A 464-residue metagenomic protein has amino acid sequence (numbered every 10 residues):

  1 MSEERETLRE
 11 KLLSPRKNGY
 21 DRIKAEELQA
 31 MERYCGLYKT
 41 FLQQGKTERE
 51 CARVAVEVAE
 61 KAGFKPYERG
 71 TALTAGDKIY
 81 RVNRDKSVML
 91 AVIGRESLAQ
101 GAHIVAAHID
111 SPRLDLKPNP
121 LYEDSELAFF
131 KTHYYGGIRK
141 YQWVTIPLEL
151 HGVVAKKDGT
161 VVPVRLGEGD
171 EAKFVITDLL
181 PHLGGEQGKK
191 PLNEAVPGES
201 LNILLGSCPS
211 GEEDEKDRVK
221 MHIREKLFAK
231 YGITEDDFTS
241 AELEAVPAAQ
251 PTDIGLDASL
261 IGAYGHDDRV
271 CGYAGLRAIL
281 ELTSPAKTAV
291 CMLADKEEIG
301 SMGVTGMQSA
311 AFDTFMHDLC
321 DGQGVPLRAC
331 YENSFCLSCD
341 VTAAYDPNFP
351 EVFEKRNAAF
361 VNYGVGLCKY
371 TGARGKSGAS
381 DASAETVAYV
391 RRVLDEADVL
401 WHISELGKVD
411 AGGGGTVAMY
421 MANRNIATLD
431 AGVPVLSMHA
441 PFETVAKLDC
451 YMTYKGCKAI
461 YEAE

Functional and structural regions predicted by a protein language model:
M1-E464: N-terminal hydrophobic/helix-forming segments and targeting peptides
